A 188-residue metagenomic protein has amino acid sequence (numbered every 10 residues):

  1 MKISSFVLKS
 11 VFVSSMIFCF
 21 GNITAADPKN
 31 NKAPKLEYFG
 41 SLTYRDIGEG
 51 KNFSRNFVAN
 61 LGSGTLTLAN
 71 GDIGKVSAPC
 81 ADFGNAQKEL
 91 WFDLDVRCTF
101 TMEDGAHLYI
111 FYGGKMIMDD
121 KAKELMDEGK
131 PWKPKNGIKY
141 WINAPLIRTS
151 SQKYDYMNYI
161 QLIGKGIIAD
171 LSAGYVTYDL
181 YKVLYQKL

Functional and structural regions predicted by a protein language model:
M1-V11: Bacterial N-terminal signal peptides that target proteins for export
S10-C19: Bacterial N-terminal signal peptides
F18-P28: Bacterial Sec-dependent signal peptides at the C-terminal "C-region" and cleavage site
A26-L188: Beta-strand-enriched cores of mature, soluble protein domains
